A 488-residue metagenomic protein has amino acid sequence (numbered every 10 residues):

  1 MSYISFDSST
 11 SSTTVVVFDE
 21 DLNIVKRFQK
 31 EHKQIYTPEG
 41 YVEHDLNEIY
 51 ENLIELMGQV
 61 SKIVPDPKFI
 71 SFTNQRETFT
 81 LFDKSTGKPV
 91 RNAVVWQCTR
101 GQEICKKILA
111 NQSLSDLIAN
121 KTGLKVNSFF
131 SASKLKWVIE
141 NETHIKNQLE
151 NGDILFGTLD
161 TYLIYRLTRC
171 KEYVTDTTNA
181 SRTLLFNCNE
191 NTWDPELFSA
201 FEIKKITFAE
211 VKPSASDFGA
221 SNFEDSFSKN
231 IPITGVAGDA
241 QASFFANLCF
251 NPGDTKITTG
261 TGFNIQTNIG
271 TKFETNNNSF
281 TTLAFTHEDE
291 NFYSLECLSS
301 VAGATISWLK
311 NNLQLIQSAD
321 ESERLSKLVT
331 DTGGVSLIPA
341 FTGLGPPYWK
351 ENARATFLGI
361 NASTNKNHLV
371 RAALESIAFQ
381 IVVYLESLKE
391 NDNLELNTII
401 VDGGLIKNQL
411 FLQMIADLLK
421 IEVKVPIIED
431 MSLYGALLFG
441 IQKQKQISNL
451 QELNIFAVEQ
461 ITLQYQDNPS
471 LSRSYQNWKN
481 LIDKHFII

Functional and structural regions predicted by a protein language model:
M1-Q29, Y36, I54, K68-A110 (+1 more regions): Glycine/Thr-rich phosphate-binding loops that ligate phosphate moieties of nucleotide and other phosphorylated ligands
S8-T10, I118-A240, I306, K310-N311 (+2 more regions): Gly/Ser/Thr-rich active-site cleft segment
F18-D19, T80-D83, V138-E140, Y165-T168 (+4 more regions): Short beta-strand-to-turn element immediately C-terminal to the catalytic PLP-Schiff-base lysine in fold type I
F28-D66: N-terminal phosphate-binding loop and adjacent alpha-helix
Y41, S115-V126, N291, Y465: Short glycine/proline- and acidic residue-enriched helix-loop micro-motifs that form flexible lids or anion-recognition
H44, F69-N74, V94-Q97, G123-F130 (+8 more regions): Active-site nucleophile and cofactor-binding loops and adjacent substrate-binding regions of central metabolic enzymes
L53-K68, E142-L149, P195-K205, Y384-N397: Phosphate/pyrophosphate-binding loops at sites that engage ATP/ADP/AMP, CoA/4′-phosphopantetheine, polyphosphate
T178-E290, S300-A304, Q317-L325, D331-T332 (+3 more regions): ATP-dependent carbohydrate kinase catalytic cores
